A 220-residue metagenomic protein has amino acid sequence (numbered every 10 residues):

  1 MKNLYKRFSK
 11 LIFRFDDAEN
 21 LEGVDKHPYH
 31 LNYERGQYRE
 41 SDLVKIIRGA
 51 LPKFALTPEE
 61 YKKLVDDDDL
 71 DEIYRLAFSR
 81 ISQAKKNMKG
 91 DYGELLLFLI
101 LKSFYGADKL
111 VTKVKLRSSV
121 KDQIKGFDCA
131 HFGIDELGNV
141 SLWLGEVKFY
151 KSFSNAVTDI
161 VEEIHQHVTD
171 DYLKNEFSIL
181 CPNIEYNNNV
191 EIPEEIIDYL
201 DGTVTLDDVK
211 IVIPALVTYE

Functional and structural regions predicted by a protein language model:
M1-I73: A structured, charge-rich N-terminal accessory region that forms the first stable segment of a protein and links
A77-F98: A short, highly charged nucleic-acid-interacting micro-segment common to nuclease and nuclease-linked defense proteins
L101, C129-H131, W143-F149: Conserved catalytic cores of phosphodiester-cleaving nucleases, focusing on short active-site segments
Y105-K121: A short acidic/basic microdomain associated with nuclease active sites
D122-G126: A short, glycine/Asx- and small/polar-enriched loop/turn that sits immediately N-terminal to a beta-strand
D135-V140: Short, solvent-exposed loop/turn segments that connect beta-strands within catalytic domains and beta-strand-rich
S141-H167: Active-site ExK catalytic segment of metal-dependent nucleases
T158-E220: Acidic, metal/cofactor-coordinating or nucleic-acid-engaging core segments within structured domains
